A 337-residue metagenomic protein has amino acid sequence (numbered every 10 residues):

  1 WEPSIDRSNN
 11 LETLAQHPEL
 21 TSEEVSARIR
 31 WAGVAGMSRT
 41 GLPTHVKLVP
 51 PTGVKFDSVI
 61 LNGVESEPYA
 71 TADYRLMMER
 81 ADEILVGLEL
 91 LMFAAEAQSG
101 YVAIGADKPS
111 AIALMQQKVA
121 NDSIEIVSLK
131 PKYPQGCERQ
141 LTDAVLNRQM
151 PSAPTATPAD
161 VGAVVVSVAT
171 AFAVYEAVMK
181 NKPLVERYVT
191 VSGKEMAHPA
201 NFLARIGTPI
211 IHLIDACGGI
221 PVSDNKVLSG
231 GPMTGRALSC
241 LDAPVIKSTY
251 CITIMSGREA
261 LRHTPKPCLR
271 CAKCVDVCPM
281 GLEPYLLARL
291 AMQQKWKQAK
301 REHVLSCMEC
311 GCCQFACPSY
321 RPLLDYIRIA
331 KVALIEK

Functional and structural regions predicted by a protein language model:
W1-A144, R270, V304-L305, E309-Q314 (+2 more regions): Iron-sulfur-cluster electron-transfer modules
P3, K130-K132, M233, G257-R258 (+1 more regions): Short, solvent-exposed coil/turn elements at secondary-structure transition points
R28, A32-G36, L91-A95, K118 (+11 more regions): Change "in soluble alpha/beta enzymes" to "in soluble alpha/beta proteins
I29-G41, T52-I84, A171, Y175-P267 (+1 more regions): Conserved mixed alpha/beta catalytic, RNA-binding, or beta-rich assembly cores of soluble enzyme, regulatory
P43, P68, A243-P244, P279 (+2 more regions): Proline-rich low-complexity regions
S58-L61, G87, D143-R148, A159-V161 (+3 more regions): Short hydrophobic/aromatic-rich motifs at helix boundaries and adjacent loops
E96-I210, A216-P221, G231: Hydrophobic alpha-helical positions that pack around
T249-P265, V275, P279-K337: Ferredoxin-type iron-sulfur electron-transfer modules in oxidoreductases and energy-metabolism complexes
